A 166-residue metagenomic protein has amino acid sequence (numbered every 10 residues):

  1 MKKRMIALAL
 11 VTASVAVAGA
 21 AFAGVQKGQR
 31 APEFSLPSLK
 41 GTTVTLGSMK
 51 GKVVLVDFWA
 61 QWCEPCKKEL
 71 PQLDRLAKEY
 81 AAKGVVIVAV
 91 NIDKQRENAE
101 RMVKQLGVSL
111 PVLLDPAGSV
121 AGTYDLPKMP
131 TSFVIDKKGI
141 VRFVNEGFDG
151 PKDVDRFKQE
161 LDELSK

Functional and structural regions predicted by a protein language model:
R4-E33: N-proximal helix/coil linker or "cap" segments that precede and/or mark the start of modular domains
V25, S38-L39, I135-D136: Short, acidic, Ser/Thr-enriched surface-loop or helix-capping motifs
E33-V54, Y80: A short beta-strand-turn-helix
K52-V54, F58-W62, K128: Short pre-active-site segment immediately N-terminal to redox-active cysteine/selenocysteine motifs in thiol-based
L55-D57, A89, F133-V134: Hydrophobic beta-strand core positions in alpha/beta domains
F58-R75: Conserved redox-active cysteine motifs that mediate thiol-disulfide chemistry, especially di-cysteine Cys-X(1-2)-Cys
G84-R96, V108-A117: Thiol-based oxidoreductase modules, predominantly thioredoxin-like and allied folds used for disulfide exchange
R101-S109, P116-D162: Thiol/disulfide oxidoreductase modules built on the thioredoxin-like
